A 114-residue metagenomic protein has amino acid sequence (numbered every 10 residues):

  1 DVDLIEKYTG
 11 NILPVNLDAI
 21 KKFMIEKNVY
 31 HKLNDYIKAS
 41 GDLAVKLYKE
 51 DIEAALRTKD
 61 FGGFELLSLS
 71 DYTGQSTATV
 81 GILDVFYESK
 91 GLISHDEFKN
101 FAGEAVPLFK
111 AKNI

Functional and structural regions predicted by a protein language model:
D1-I114: Substrate-binding clefts and catalytic carboxylate motifs of secreted carbohydrate-active enzymes
